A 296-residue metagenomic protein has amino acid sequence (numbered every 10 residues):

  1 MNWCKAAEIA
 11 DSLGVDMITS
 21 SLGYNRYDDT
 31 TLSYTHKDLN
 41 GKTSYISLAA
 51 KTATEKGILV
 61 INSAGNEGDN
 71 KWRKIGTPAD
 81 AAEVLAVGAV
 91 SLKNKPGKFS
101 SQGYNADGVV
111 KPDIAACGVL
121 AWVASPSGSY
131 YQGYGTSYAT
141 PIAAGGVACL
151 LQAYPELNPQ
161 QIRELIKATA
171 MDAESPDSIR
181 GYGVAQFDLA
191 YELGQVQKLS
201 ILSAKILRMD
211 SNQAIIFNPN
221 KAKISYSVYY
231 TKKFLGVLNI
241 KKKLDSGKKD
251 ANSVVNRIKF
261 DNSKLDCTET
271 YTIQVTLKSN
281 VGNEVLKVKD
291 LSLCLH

Functional and structural regions predicted by a protein language model:
M1-D80, A106-V109, P126-T140: Substrate-binding/access-modulating region of protease and related hydrolase catalytic domains
M17, Q152-S211, Y230: C-terminal subdomain of the subtilisin-like protease fold in secreted/lumenal serine endopeptidases
A79-Q152, E156: Extracellular S/T/G-rich loop segment that most often corresponds to the catalytic His/Ser-adjacent loop
K221-K223, T268-T272: Extracellular Ig-like/FN3 beta-sandwich strand-entry sites
D250-F260: Aromatic sugar-binding surface patches on proteins that engage polysaccharides or sugar-phosphate polymers
D261-E269: Surface-exposed, short loops/turns at beta-strand junctions within beta-sandwich domains
T272-K278: Extracellular recognition modules
N283-L293: Edge beta-strands of extracellular beta-sandwich domains
